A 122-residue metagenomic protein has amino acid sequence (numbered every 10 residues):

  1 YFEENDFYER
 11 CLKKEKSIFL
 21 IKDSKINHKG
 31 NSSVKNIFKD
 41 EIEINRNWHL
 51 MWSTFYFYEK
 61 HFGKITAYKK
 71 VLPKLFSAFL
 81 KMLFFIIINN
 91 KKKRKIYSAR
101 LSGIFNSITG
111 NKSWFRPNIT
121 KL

Functional and structural regions predicted by a protein language model:
Y1-F7: Conserved glycosyltransferase catalytic-site signature
Y8-E9, K13, S17-K92: Active-site-adjacent helix/loop segment of glycosyltransferases that harbors family-specific signature motifs
W52-S53, K74-L122: Terminal low-complexity segments of carbohydrate-biosynthetic enzymes
